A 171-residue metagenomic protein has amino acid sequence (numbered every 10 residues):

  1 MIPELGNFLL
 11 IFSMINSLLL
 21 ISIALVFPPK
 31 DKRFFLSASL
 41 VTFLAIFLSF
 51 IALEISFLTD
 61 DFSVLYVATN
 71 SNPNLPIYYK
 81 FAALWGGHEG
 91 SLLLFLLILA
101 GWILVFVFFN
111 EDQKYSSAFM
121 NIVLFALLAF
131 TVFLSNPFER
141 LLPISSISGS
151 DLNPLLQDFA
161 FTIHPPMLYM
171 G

Functional and structural regions predicted by a protein language model:
M1-G171: Polytopic transmembrane helical bundles with strong interfacial aromatic enrichment
